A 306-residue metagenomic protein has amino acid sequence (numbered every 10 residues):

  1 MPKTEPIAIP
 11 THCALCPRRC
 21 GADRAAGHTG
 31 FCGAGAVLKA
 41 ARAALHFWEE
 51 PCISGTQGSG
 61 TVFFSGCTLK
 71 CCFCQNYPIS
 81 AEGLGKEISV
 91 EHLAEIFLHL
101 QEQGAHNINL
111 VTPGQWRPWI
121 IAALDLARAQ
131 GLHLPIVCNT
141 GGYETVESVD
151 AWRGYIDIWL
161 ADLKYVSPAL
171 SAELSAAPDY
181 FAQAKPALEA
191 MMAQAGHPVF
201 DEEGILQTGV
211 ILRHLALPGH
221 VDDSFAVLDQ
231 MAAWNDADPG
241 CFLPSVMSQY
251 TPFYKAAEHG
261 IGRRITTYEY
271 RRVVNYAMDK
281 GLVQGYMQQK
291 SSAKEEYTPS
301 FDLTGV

Functional and structural regions predicted by a protein language model:
M1-H28, H197-V306: Auxiliary Fe-S-binding modules of radical SAM enzymes
C32-G154, I158, S167-P168: Conserved Radical SAM active-site core
G60, I108, I136-C138, W159-A161 (+3 more regions): Hydrophobic faces of well-ordered beta-strands that scaffold small-molecule active sites in alpha/beta enzyme cores
S80, R117, G142-T145, L163-F181 (+3 more regions): Conserved radical SAM core fold
Q101-L126, E173, D179, E189 (+1 more regions): Conserved glycine-rich "GG(E/T)P / GGGxP" loop and the immediately following alpha-helix in the radical SAM core
L124-P135, P186-Q194, T267-V273: Alpha-helix-loop-beta-strand connector modules within alpha/beta enzyme cores
R153-L170, C241-Q249: Non-cysteine beta-strand/loop elements that form the S-adenosyl-L-methionine
A172-E203: Anionic-ligand binding region
